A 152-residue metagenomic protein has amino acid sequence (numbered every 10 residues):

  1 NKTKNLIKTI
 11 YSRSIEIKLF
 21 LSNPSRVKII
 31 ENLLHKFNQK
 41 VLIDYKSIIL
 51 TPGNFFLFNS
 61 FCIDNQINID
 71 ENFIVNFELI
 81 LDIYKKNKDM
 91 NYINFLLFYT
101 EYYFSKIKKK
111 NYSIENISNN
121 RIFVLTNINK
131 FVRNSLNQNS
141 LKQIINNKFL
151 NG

Functional and structural regions predicted by a protein language model:
N1-T3, L21-S22: A short beta-strand-to-loop transition that corresponds to the Sensor-1 phosphate-sensing loop of AAA+ P-loop ATPases
T3-I15: Short regulatory helix/loop adjacent to the ATP-binding pocket of P-loop NTPases
I15-V27: Conserved AAA+ ATPase "SRH/arginine-finger" region at the nucleotide-binding site
P24, E31-G152: AAA+ P-loop NTPase domains with strong preference for DNA replication initiators and clamp-loader complexes
